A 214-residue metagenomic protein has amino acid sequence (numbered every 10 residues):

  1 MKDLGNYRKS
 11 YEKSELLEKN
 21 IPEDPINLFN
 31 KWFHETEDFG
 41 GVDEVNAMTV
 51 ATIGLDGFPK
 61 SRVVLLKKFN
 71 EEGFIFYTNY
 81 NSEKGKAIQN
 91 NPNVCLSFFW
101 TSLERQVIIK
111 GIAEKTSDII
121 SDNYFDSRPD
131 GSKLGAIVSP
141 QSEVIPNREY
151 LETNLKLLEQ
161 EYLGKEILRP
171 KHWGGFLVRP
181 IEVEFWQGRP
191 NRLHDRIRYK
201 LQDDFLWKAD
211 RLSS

Functional and structural regions predicted by a protein language model:
M1-S214: Binding-site signature for planar aromatic cofactors or substrates
